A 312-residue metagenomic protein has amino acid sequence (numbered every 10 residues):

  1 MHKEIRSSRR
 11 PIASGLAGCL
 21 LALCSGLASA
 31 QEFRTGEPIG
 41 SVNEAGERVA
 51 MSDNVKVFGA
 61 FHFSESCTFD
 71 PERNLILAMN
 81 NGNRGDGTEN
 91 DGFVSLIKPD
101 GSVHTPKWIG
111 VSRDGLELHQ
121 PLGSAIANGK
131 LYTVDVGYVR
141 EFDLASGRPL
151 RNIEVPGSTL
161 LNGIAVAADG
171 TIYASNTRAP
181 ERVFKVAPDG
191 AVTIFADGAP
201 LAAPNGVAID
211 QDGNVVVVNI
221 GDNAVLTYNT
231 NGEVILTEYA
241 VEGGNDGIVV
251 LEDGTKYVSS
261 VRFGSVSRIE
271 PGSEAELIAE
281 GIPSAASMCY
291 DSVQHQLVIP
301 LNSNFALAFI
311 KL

Functional and structural regions predicted by a protein language model:
G15-C24: Bacterial N-terminal signal peptides
V42-F61: A short helix->beta-strand "capping" segment at the edge of beta-propeller domains
S52-V57, V103-D114, R148-E154, A191-D197 (+2 more regions): A short beta-strand motif characteristic of beta-propeller blades
F61-R73, R84, V111-G129, P156-A174 (+6 more regions): Beta-rich, blade/repeat-based domains predominating in secreted/periplasmic proteins but also intracellular
N80-S102: Beta-propeller domains
G92-S95, Y138-R140, R182-F184, A224-L226 (+2 more regions): A short loop-to-beta-strand structural motif that recurs across blades of beta-propeller domains
K98-S102, D143-R148, V186-G190, N229-E233 (+2 more regions): Short loop/turn segments that connect beta-strands within beta-propeller blades
Y138-V139, L144-A167: Asp-box/WD-like beta-propeller blade repeats and closely related beta-sheet repeat scaffolds
